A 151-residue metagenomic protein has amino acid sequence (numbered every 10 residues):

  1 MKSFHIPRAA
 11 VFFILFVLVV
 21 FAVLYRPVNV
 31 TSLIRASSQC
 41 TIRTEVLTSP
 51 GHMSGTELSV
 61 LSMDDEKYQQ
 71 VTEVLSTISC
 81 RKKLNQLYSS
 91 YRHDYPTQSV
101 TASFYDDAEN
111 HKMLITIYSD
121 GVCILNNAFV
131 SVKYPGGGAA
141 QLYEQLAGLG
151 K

Functional and structural regions predicted by a protein language model:
S3-K151: Function-determining sites in protein domains
